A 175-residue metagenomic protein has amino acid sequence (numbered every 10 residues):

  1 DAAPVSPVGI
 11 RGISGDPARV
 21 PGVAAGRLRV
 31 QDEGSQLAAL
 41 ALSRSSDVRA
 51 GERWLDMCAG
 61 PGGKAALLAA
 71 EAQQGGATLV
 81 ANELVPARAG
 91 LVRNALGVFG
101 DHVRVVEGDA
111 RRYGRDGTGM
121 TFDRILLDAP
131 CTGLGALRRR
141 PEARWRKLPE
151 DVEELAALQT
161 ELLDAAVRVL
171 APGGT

Functional and structural regions predicted by a protein language model:
D1-T175: S-adenosylmethionine
